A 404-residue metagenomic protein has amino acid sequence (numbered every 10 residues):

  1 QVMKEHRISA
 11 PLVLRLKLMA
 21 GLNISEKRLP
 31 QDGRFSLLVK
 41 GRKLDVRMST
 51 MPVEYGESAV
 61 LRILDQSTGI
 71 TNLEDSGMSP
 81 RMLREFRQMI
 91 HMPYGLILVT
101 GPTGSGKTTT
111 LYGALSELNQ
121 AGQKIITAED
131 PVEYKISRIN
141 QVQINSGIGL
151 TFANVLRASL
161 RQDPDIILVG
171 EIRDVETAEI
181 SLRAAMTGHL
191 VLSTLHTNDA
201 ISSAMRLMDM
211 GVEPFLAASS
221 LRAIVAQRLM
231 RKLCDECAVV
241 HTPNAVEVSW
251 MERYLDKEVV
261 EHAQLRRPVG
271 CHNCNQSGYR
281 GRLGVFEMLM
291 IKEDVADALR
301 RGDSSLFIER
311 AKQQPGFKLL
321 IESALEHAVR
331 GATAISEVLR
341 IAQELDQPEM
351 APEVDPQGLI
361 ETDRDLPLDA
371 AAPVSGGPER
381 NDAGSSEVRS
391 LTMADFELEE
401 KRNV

Functional and structural regions predicted by a protein language model:
Q1-V404: Short, flexible helix-loop junctions that flank or precede catalytic/ligand sites
